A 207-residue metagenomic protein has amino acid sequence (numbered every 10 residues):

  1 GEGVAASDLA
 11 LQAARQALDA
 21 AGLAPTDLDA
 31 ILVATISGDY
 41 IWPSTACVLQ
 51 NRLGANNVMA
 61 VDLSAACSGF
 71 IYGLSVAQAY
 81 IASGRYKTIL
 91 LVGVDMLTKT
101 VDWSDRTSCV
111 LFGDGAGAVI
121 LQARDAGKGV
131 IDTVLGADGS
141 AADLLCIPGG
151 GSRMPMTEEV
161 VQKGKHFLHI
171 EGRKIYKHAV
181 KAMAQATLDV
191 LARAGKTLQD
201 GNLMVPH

Functional and structural regions predicted by a protein language model:
G1-D8, T35-I89: Conserved catalytic cysteine-centered active-site region of acyl-thioester-dependent Claisen-condensing enzymes
G1-G3, D105-K177, K181, Q185-L188: Condensing-enzyme catalytic core mediating Claisen C-C bond formation in acyl metabolism
A13-D29, Q185-N202: Phosphate/pyrophosphate-binding loops at sites that engage ATP/ADP/AMP, CoA/4′-phosphopantetheine, polyphosphate
A17, L28-I31, L49, G73 (+5 more regions): Buried hydrophobic positions in well-ordered alpha/beta secondary-structure cores of metabolic enzymes
A34, S64, I89-D95, G113 (+2 more regions): Short beta-strand segments
A34-Y40, G201-H207: Glycine-rich phosphate-binding loops at beta-strand->alpha-helix junctions
L53-A55, I81-G84, C109-G113, R124 (+2 more regions): Solvent-exposed alpha-helices and their adjacent loops that cap or buttress functional pockets in soluble metabolic
A82-A116: Flexible, glycine-rich active-site loops centered on histidine and acidic residues that chelate a metal or position
